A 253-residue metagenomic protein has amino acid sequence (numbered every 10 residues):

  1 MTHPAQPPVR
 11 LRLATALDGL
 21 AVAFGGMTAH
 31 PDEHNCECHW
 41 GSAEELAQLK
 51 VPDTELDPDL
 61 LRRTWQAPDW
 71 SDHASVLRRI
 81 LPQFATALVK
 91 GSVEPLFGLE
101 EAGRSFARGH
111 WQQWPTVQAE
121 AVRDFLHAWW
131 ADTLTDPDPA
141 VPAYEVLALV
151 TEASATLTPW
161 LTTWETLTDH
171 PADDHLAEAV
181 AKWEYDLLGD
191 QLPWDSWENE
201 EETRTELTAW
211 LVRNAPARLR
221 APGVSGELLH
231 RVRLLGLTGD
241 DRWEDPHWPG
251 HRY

Functional and structural regions predicted by a protein language model:
M1-L11, A43, P137-T158, E165 (+1 more regions): Charge-centric, low-complexity intrinsically disordered segments used as regulatory activation/interaction regions
M1-M27, L188-Y253: Terminal, non-catalytic domain-edge segments
T2-A102: N-terminal domain-start signal
W65-H73, L77-T208: Eukaryote-skewed repeat-based solenoidal scaffolds used as protein-protein interaction platforms, primarily
